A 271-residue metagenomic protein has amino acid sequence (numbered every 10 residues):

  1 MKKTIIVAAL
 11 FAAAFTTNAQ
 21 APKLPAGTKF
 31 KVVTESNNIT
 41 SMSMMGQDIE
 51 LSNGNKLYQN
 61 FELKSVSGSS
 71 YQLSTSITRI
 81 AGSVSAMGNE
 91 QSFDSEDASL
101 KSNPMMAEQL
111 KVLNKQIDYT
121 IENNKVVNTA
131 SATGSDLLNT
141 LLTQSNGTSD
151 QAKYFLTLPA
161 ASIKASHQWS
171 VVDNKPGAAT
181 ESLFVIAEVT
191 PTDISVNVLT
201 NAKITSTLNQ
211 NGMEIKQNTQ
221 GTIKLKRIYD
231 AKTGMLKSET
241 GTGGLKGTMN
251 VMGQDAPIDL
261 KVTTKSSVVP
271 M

Functional and structural regions predicted by a protein language model:
M1-P25: Bacterial Sec-dependent N-terminal signal peptides
Q20-M271: Signature of exported/secreted
